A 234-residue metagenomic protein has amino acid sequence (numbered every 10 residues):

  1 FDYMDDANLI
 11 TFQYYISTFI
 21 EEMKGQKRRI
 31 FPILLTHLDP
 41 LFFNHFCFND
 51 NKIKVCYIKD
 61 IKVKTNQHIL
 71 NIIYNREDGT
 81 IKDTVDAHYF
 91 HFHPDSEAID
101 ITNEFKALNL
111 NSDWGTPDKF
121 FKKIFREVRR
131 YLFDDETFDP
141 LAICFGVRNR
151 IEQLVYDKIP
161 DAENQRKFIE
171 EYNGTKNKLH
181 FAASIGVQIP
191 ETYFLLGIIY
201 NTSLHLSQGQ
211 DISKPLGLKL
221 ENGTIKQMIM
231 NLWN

Functional and structural regions predicted by a protein language model:
F1-I73: Switch/communication elements of ASCE P-loop NTPase nucleotide-binding domains
Y3, A7-Y15, F138-N149, L195: Short, well-structured alpha-helical interface segments that form or flank functional binding sites
E21, G174-N177, H205: Generic surface-pattern signal
P40-P190: RecA-like P-loop NTPase motor core
E163-N164, Q227-M230: Extended, charged/polar low-complexity intrinsically disordered regions
S184-G223, M230: Histidine-centered, metal-coordinating catalytic motifs and their short helical/loop contexts
